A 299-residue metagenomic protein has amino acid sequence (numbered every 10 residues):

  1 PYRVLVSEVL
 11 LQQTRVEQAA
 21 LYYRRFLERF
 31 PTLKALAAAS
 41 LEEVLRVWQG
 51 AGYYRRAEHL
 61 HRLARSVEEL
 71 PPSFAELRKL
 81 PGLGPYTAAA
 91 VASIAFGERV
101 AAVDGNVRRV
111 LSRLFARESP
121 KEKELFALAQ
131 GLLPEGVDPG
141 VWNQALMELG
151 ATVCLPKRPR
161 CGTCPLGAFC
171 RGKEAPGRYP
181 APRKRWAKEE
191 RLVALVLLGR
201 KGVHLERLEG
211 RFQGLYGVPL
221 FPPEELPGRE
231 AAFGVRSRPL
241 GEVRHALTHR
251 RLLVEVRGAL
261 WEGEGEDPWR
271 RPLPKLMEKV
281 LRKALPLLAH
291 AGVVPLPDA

Functional and structural regions predicted by a protein language model:
P1-G162, L166-F169, E174-A175: Catalytic cores of DNA base-excision repair glycosylases
E148-A299: Intrinsically disordered, low-complexity, charged terminal extensions of DNA damage-control enzymes
